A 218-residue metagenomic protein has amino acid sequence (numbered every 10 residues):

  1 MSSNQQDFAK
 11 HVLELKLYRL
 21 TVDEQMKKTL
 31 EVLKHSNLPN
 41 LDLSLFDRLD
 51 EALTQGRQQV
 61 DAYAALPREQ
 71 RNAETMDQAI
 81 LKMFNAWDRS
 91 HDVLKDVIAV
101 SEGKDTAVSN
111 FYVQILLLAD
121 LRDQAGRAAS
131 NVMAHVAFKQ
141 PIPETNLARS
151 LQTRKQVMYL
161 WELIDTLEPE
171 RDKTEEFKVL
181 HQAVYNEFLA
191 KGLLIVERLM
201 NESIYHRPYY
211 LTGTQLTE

Functional and structural regions predicted by a protein language model:
M1-E218: Hydrophobic alpha-helical segments
